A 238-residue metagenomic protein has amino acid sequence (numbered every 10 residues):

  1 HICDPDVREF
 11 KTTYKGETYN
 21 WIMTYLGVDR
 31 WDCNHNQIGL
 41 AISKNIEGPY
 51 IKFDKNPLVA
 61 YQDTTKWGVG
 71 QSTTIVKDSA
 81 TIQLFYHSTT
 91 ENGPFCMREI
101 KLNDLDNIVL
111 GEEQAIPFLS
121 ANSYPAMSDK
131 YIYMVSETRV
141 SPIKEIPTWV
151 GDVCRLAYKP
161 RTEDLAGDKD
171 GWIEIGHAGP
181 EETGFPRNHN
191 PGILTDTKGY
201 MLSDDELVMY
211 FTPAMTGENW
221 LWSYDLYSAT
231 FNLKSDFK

Functional and structural regions predicted by a protein language model:
H1-C3, R8-W67, I75-A121, A126-P186 (+1 more regions): Beta-rich carbohydrate-recognition and catalytic domains
